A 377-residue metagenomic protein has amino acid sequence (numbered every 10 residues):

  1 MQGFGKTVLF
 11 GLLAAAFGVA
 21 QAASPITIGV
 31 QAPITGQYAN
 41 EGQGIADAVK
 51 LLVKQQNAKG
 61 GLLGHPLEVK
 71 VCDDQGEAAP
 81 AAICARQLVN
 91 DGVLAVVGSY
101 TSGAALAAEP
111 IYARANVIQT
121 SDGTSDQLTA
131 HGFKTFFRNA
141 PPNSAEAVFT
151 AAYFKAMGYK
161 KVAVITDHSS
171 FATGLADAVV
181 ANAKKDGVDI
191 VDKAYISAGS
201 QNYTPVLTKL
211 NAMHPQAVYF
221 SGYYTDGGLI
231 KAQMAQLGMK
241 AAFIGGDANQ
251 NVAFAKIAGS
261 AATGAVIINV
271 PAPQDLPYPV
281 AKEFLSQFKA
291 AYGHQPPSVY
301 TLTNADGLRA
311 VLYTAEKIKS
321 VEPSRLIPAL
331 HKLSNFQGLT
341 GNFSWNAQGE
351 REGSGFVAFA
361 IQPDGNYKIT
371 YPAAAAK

Functional and structural regions predicted by a protein language model:
Q2-L13, A22-K377: Extracytosolic ligand-binding ectodomains
